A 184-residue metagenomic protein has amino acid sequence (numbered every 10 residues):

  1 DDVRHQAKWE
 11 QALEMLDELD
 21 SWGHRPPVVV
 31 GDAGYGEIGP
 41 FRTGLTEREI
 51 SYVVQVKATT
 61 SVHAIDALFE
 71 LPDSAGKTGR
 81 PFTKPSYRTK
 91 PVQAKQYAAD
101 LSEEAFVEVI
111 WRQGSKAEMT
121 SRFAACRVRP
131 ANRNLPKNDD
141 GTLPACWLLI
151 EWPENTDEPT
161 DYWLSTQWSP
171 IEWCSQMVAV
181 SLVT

Functional and structural regions predicted by a protein language model:
D1-H5, K57, V62-V183: An anionic, glycine-rich sequence signature occurring as long contiguous blocks
D1-R25, P40, G44, S51: RNase H-like nuclease fold core
E10, E47-V62: Acidic, His- and aromatic-enriched active-site or binding-groove loops in soluble protein domains that engage sugars
G23-R25, T46-E49, L143-P144, T156-P159: Short, well-ordered loop/turn elements at secondary-structure boundaries
V28-Y35, Y52, W163, T184: Short, conserved catalytic/metal-binding motifs centered on acidic residues
G36-G39, V62-H63: Beta-rich nucleic-acid/ligand-interaction surfaces
I38, L45, Q55-K57, T156: Active-site-proximal structural scaffolding
T43-T46, A67-F69: Short, glycine/charged-enriched secondary-structure capping and boundary segments
